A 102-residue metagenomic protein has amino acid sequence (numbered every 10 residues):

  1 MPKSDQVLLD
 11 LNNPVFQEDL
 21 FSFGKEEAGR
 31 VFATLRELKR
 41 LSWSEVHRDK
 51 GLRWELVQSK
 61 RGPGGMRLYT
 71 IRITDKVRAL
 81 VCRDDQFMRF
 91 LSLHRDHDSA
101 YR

Functional and structural regions predicted by a protein language model:
M1-V77, R83-R102: Basic, Lys/Arg-enriched alpha-helical interface segments
